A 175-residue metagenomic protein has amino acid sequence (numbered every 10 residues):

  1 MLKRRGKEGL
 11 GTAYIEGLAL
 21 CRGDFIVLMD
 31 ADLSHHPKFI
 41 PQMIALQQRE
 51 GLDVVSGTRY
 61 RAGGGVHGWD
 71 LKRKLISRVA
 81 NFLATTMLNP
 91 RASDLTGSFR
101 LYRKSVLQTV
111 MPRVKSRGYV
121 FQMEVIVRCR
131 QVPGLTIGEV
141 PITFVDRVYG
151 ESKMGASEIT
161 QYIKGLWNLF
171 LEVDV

Functional and structural regions predicted by a protein language model:
R4-L20, P37-Y119, R147-Y162: Acceptor/aglycone-binding surface of glycosyltransferases and processive sugar-polymer synthases
I26: Short aromatic/hydrophobic "clamp" motif used to bind/position activated sugar donors
D30-S34: The conserved acidic donor/metal-binding loop of glycosyltransferases
P90-R91, S116-R117, I126-F144: Catalytic donor-sugar/metal-binding loop of nucleotide-sugar-dependent glycosyltransferases
M123: Short alpha-helical elements of helix-turn-helix
V132-V175: C-terminal catalytic/acceptor-binding lobe
